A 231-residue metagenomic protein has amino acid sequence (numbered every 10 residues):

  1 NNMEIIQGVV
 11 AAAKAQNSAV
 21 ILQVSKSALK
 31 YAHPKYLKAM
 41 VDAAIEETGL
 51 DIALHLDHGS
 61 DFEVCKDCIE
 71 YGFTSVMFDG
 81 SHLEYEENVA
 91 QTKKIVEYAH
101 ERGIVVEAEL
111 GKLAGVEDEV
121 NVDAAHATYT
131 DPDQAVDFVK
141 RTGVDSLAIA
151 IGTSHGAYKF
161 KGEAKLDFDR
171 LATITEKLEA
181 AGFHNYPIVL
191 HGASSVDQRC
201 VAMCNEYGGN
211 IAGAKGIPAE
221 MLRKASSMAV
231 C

Functional and structural regions predicted by a protein language model:
N1-A28, P34-D51, G59-P187, Q198-M203 (+3 more regions): Alpha/beta enzyme core
L190-S195: Short catalytic/ligand-gating loop segments at beta-alpha or beta-beta junctions within enzyme catalytic domains
S227-C231: Short, intrinsically disordered, charge-balanced linker/junction segments flanking boundaries in proteins
